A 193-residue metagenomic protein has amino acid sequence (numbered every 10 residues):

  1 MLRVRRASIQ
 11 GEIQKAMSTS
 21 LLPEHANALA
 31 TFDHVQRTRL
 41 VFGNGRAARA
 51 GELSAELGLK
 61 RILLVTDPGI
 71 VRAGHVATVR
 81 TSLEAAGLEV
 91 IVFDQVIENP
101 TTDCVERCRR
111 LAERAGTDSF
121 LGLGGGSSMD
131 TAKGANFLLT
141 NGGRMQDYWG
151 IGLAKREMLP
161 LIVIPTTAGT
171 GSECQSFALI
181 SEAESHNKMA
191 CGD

Functional and structural regions predicted by a protein language model:
L2-V4, I9, I13-L57: N-terminal amphipathic/basic leader segments beginning at the initiator methionine
R39, E89-I91, P160: Conserved beta-strand segments of alpha/beta enzyme cores
A47-L63, S82-A86, R114: Glycine-rich phosphate/diphosphate-binding loops that line cofactor/substrate pockets in enzymes
L59-K60, L64-H75: N-terminal glycine-rich phosphate/pyrophosphate-binding loops that anchor nucleotide-derived ligands and cofactors
L63-L64, S119-L121, I162: Conserved beta-strand elements of the Class I
V71-R144: N-terminal small/polar loop signature for handling phosphorylated ligands or for N-terminal nucleophile
L138-D193: A glycine/threonine-rich phosphate-anchoring loop and its flanking beta-alpha core in nucleotide/phosphate-binding
